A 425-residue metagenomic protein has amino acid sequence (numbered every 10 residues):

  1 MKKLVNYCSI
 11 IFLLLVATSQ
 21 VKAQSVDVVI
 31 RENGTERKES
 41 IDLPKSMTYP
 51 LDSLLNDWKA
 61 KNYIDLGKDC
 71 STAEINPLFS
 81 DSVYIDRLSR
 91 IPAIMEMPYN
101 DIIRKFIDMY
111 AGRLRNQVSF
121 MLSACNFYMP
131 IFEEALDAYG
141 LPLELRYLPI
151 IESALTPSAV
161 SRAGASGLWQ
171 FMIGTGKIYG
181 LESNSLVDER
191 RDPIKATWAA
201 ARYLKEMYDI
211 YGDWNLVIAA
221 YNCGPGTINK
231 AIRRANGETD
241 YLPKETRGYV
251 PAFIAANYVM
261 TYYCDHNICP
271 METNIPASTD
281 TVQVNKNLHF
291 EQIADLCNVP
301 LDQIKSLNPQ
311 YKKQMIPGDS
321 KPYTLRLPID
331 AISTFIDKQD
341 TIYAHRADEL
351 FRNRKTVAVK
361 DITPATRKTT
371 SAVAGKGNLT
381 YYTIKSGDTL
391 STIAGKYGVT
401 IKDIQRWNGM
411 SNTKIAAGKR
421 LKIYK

Functional and structural regions predicted by a protein language model:
M1-V28: Bacterial Sec-dependent N-terminal signal peptides
S19-Y139: An acidic, Gly/Ser/Thr/Pro-rich helix-cap/linker signature
A111-L122, F132-E134, P157-R162, S183-I194 (+6 more regions): Second-shell loop/turn segments in exported
L141-A159, V217-G224, N257, K305-N308 (+2 more regions): Short, functionally critical alpha-helical segments immediately adjacent to catalytic or ligand/cofactor-binding
A163-N184, T197-A199, L204, P225-I228 (+1 more regions): Substrate-binding/active-site groove segments that recognize and process beta-1,4-linked N-acetyl-hexosamine
L204-K230: Catalytic and binding regions of secreted/periplasmic enzymes and modules that target cell-wall glycans
L242, L307-A344, T380-T383, G395 (+1 more regions): Extracellular LysM carbohydrate-binding repeats and other cell-envelope/extracellular binding modules
M271-N298, P364-K402, S411-K422: Primarily a LysM-type cell-wall glycan-binding module
